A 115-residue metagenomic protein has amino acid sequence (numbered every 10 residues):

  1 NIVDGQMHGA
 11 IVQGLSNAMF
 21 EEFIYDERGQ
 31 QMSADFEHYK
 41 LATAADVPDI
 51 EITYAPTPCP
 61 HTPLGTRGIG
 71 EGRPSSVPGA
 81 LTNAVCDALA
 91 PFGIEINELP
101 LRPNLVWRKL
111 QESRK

Functional and structural regions predicted by a protein language model:
N1-K115: C-terminal catalytic domains of large/alpha subunits in multi-subunit enzymes
